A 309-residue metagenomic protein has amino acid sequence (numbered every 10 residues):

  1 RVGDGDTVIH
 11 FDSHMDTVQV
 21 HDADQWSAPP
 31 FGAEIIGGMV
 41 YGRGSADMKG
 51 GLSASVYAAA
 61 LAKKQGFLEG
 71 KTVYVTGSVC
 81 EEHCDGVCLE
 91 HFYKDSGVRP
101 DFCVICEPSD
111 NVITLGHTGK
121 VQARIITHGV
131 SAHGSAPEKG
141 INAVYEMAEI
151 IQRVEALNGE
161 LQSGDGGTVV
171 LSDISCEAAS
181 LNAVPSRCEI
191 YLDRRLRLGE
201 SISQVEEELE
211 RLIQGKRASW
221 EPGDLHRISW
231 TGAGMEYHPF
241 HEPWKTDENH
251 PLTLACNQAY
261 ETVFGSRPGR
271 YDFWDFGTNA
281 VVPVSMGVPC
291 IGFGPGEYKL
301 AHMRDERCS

Functional and structural regions predicted by a protein language model:
R1, G38-G42, W220: Generic recognition of long tandem-repeat/solenoid scaffolds
R1-D4, S285-M286: Active-site beta-strand termini and strand-to-loop segments that position acidic
D6-Y74: Active-site metal-coordination/substrate-binding segment of hydrolases, especially metallo-dependent peptidases
V8-H10, V40, R99-I105, R124 (+1 more regions): Short glycine-aspartate micro-motif
D12-H14, T76-S78, V104-E107, I126-H128 (+1 more regions): Short beta-strand segments
V20-I36, P100, L115-I126, Q258-A259: Acidic-glycine-rich active-site phosphate/pyrophosphate-binding loop
M48-Q122: Acidic/histidine-rich catalytic neighborhood of metal-dependent amide-processing enzymes
P108, L115, R124-C308: Metal-dependent amide/peptide-bond hydrolase catalytic core, centered on the "pita-bread" metallohydrolase fold
